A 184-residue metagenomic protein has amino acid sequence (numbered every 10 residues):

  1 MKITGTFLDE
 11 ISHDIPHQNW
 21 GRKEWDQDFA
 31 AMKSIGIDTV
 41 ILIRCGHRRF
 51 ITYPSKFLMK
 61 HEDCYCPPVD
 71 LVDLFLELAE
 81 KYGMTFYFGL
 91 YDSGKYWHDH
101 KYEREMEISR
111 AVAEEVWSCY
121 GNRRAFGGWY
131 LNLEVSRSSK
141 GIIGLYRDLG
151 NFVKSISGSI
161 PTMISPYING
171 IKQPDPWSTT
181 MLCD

Functional and structural regions predicted by a protein language model:
M1-L42, F126: Mature N-terminal, pre-catalytic/accessory segment of carbohydrate-active enzymes
F7, T85-E107, G128-S139, Y146-T180: Aromatic-lined carbohydrate-recognition surfaces of secreted/lumenal glycan-active proteins
D14-I15, I51, Y96-H100: A short acidic, helix-capping loop that chelates divalent metal ions and anchors anionic groups
H17, G21, H61-P68, K101-V112 (+3 more regions): Residue-level preference for long, well-ordered alpha-helices that form the structural scaffold of enzyme catalytic
H17-M32, I108-C119, P174-C183: Short, acidic/polar
R22-G94, I142-T162: Aromatic-lined substrate-binding rim segments of carbohydrate-active enzymes
A31, Y65-Y82, H100-G128, F152: An active-site-proximal structural segment forming one wall of the substrate-binding cleft that immediately precedes
D38-T39, R44-C45, C119-E134: Short, solvent-exposed linear motifs at loop/edge-of-secondary-structure regions
